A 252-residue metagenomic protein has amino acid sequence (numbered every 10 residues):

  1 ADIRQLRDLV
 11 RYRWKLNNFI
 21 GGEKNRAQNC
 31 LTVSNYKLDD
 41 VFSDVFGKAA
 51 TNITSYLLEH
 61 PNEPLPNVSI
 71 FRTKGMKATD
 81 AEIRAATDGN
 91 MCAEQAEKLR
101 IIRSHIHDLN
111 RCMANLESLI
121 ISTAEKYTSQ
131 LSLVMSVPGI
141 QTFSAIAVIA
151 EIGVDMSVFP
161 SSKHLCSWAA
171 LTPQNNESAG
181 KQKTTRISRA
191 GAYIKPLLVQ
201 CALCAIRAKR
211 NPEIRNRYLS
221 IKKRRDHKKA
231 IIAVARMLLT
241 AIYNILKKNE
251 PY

Functional and structural regions predicted by a protein language model:
A1-Y252: A detector of single, family-specific signature residues that are central to catalytic or substrate-handling motifs
